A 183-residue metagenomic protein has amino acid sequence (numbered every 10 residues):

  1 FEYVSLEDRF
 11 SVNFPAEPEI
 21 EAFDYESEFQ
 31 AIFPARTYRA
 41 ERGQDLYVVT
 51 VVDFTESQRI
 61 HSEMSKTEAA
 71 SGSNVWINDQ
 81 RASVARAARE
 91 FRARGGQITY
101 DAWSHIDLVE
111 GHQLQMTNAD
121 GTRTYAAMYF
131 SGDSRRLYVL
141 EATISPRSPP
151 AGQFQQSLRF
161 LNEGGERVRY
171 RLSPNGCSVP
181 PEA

Functional and structural regions predicted by a protein language model:
F1-S5: Ser/Thr/Pro/Gly-rich low-complexity linker/stalk segments immediately outside membranes or between
L6, P15-E19, K66-G95, D133-A183: Surface-exposed amphipathic alpha-helical segments
S11-R39, N74-G132: Signature of long, low-cysteine stretches enriched in small and polar/charged residues
N13-A69, A183: Secretory pathway targeting signatures of secreted, lumenal, and periplasmic proteins
D45, L114, A119-G121, R136-A142 (+1 more regions): Accessory (non-J-domain) regions of J-domain/Hsp40 co-chaperones
F54-S57, A119-T122, I144-S148: Solvent-exposed loop/turn segments at secondary-structure junctions within structured extracellular/periplasmic domains
